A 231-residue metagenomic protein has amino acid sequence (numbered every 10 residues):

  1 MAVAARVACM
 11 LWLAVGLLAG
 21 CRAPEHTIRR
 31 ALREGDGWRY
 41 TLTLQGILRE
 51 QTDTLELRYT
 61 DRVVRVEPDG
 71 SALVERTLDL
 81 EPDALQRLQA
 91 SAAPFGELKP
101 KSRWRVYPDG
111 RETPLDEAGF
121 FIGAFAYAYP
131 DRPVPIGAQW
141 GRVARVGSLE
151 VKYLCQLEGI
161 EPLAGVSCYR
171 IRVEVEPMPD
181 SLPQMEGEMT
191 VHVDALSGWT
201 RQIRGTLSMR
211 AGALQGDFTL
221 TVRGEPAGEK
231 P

Functional and structural regions predicted by a protein language model:
M1-A5: N-terminal secretory signal peptides that target proteins for export/translocation
A8-G16: Bacterial N-terminal signal peptides
C21-P100, R105-P108, A138-P231: Acidic, serine/threonine-rich low-complexity disordered tracts
P24-H26, A124-Y129: Short alpha-helix capping/helix-loop boundary micro-motifs
R111-P114: Short acidic, low-complexity segments enriched in Ser/Thr/Gly/Pro
D116-F125: Short, structured beta-strand/loop micro-motifs enriched in basic residues and often containing a Trp
G123, P135, R142: Lipid-handling modules and contact-site tethers
